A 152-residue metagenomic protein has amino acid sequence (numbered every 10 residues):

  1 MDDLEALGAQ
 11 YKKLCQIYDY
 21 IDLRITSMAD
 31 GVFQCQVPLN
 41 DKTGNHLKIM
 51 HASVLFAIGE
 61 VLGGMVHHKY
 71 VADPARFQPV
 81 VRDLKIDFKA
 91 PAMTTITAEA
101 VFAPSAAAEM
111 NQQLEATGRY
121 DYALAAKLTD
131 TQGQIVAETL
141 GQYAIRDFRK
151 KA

Functional and structural regions predicted by a protein language model:
M1-I17: Extreme N-terminal tail/first-helix region
D2, M93, A103-A152: HotDog/MaoC-like acyl-thioester-processing domains
I17, A29-G31, V80, T94 (+2 more regions): Residue-level preference for beta-strand/loop junctions
D19-I25, R82-F88, E109-N111: Short structured motifs
Y20-M50: Catalytic strand-loop segment that frames the active site of acyl-thioester-processing enzymes
C35, R82-L84, A98, Y122-L124 (+1 more regions): Hydrophobic residues positioned within well-ordered beta-strands of beta-sheet architectures
K42-G64, A75-R76: Hot-dog-fold acyl-thioester-processing enzymes
V66-S105: Hydrophobic beta-strand-centered segment that forms part of the acyl-chain substrate-binding groove
